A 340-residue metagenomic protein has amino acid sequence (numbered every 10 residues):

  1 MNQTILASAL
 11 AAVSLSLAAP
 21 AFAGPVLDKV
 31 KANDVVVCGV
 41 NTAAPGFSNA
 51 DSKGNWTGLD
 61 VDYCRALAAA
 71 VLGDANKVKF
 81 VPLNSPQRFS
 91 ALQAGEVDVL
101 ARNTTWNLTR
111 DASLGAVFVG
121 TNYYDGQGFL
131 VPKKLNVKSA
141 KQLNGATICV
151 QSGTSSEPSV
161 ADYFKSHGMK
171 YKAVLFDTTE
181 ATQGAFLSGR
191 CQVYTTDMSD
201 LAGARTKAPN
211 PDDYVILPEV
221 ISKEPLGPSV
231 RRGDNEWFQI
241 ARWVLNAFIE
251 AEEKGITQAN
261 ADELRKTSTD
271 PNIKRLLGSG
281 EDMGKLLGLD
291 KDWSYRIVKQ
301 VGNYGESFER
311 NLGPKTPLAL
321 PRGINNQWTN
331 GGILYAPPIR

Functional and structural regions predicted by a protein language model:
M1-A9: Bacterial N-terminal signal peptides that target proteins for export
S14, A18-A19: N-terminal signal peptide c-region/cleavage motif recognized by signal peptidases
K31-A101, L289-D292, Q300, Y304 (+2 more regions): Extracytoplasmic small-molecule ligand-binding "clamshell" domains of the periplasmic binding protein/Venus flytrap
V37-G46, W56-V71, T105, D125-D177 (+1 more regions): Bilobed "Venus flytrap"/periplasmic-binding protein-like clamshell domains and structurally analogous long
D62-R65, A69-V71, K134-V137, K141 (+6 more regions): Extended ligand-binding regions for polar small-molecule ligands
R65, A69, G73, K77-Q142 (+3 more regions): Acidic, polar ligand-binding/catalytic clefts
V78-S90, A173-S188: Short helix-initiation/N-cap motifs at beta->coil->alpha
S279-R340: C-terminal functional modules
